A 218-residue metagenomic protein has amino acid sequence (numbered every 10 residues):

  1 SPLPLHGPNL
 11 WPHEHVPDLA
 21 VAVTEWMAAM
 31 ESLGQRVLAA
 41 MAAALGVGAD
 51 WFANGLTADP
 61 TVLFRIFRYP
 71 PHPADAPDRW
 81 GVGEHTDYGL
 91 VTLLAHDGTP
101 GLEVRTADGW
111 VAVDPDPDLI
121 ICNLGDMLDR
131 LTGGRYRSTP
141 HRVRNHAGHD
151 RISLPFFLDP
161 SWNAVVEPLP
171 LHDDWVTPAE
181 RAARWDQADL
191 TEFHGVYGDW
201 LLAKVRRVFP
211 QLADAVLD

Functional and structural regions predicted by a protein language model:
S1-D218: Peripheral, non-catalytic segments flanking oxidoreductase cores
